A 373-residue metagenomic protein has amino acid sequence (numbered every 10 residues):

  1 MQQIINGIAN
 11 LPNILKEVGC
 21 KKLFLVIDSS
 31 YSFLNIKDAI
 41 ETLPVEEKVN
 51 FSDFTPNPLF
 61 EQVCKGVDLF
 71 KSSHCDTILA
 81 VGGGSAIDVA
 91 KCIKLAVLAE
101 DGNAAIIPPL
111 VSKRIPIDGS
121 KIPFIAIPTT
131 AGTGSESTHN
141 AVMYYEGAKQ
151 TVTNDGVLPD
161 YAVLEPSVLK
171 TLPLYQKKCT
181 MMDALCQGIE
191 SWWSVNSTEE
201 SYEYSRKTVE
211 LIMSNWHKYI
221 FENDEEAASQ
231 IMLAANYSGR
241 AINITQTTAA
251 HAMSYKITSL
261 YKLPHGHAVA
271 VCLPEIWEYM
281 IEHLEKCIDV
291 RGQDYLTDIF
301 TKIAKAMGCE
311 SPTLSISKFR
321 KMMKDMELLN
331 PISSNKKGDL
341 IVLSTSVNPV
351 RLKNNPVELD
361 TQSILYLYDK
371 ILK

Functional and structural regions predicted by a protein language model:
M1-T77: ATP/NTP phosphate-donor binding region
F33-I36, F60, S85-A90, G134-S137 (+1 more regions): Short glycine/serine/threonine-rich phosphate/pyrophosphate-binding segments that cradle anionic phosphate groups
V67, A86-E100, S137-N140: Short Gly/Thr/Asp-enriched flexible loops that form oxyanion-binding sites at enzyme active sites
C75-K91, T129-S135, L263: Glycine/serine-rich anion-binding loops at beta->alpha junctions that coordinate negatively charged ligand groups
E100-S197: A glycine/threonine-rich phosphate-anchoring loop and its flanking beta-alpha core in nucleotide/phosphate-binding
P173-Y237, A241: C-terminal and late-domain segments of enzyme folds
L263, H267-D339: Gly/Pro-rich interdomain helix-loop hinge
G338-K373: Short, amphipathic C-terminal "tail helix"
